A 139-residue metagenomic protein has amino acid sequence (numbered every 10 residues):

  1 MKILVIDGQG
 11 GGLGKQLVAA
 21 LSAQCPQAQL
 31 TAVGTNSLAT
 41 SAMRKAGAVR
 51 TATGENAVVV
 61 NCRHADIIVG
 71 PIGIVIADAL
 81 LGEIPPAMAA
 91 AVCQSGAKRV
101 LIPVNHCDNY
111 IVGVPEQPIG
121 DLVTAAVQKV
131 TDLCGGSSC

Functional and structural regions predicted by a protein language model:
M1-L4, A20, Q24, H64 (+1 more regions): SAM-dependent methyltransferases
M1-S37: Glycine-rich phosphate/diphosphate-binding loop of Rossmann-like nucleotide-binding domains
G8, T35-L38, N56, G73-I74 (+1 more regions): Short, ordered loop/turn segments at secondary-structure junctions
P26-A28, Q94-R99: A short helix->loop->beta-strand "cap" motif at the edges of active sites that frequently abuts
T31, A52, V69, V100-I102: Hydrophobic/aromatic beta-strand patches that form the interior of the parallel beta-sheet core in alpha/beta enzyme
T31-T53, N109-G113: N-terminal beta-loop-helix "entrance" segment that forms/cooperates in small-molecule cofactor or anionic ligand
R50-M88: Glycine-rich phosphate-binding loop
L101-C139: Short, glycine-/small-residue-rich phosphate/pyrophosphate-handling segment
